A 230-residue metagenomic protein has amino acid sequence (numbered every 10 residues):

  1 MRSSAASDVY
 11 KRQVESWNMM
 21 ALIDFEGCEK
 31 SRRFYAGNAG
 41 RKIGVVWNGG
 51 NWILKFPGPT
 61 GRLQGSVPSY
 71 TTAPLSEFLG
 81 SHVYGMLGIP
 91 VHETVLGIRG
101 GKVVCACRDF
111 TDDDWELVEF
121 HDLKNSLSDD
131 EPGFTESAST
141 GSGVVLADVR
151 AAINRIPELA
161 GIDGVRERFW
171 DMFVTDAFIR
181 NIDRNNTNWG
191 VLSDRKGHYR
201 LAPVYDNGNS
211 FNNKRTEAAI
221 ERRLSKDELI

Functional and structural regions predicted by a protein language model:
M1-Y10: Single conserved hydrophobic/aromatic residue that forms the stacking wall/gate of nucleotide- or nucleobase-binding
R2, S76, R166, W170: Hydrophobic (often cysteine-bearing) scaffold residues that line and stabilize catalytic clefts of nucleotide/cofactor
A5, K102, R200: Conserved catalytic motifs of the protein kinase core domain
Q13: Residues forming the flavin
W17-G133: Conserved ATP-binding subdomain of kinase catalytic cores across diverse folds
P132-A147: Long, hydrophobic/aromatic-enriched structural stretches that serve as scaffold segments
L146-T216: Conserved kinase catalytic-core segment
S210-I230: C-lobe/activation-segment region of protein kinase-like
